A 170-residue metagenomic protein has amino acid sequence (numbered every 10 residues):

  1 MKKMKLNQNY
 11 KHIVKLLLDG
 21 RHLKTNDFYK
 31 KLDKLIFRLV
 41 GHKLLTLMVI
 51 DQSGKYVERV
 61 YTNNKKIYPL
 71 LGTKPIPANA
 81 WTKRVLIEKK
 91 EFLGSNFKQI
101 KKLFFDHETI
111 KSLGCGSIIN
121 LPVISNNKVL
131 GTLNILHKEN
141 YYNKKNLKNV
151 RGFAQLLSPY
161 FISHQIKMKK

Functional and structural regions predicted by a protein language model:
M1-L23: Signal-transmission linkers at sensory-effector interfaces
K2, V14, H137-K170: Juxtadomain coupling helices with adjacent low-complexity linkers
I13-L16, K24-L47: Amphipathic alpha-helical coiled-coil segments that mediate homodimerization and allosteric signal transmission
L47-P69: GAF sensory/regulatory domain recognition with acknowledged cross-activation on helical regulatory dimers
I50, K66-K101: Regulatory sensory and allosteric helical modules in signal-transduction proteins and certain transcription factors
K98-G114: Signal-transducing coupling segments at domain and membrane junctions
S117-I124: A short, aliphatic-rich beta-strand micro-motif
I124-H137: Sensory-domain boundary capping and coupling elements
